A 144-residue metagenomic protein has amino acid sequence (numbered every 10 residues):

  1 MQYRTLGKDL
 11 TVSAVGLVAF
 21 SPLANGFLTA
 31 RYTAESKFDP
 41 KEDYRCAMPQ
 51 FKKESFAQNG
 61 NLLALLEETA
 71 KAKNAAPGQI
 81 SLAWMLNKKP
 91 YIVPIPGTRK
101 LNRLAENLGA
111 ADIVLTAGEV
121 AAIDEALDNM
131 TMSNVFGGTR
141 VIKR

Functional and structural regions predicted by a protein language model:
M1-Q2, S36-E68, A72, N87 (+3 more regions): Terminal-tail/helix-coil boundary detector
M1-V18, P22, K143-R144: N-terminal binding-site loop/beta-alpha segment at the start of enzyme catalytic domains that lines or forms
L6, L17-F20, L66, G78-I80 (+2 more regions): Conserved, mostly hydrophobic/aromatic
L10, V18-K41, A72, A76: Aromatic-lined glycan-binding groove of carbohydrate-active enzymes
A14, G78-Q79, G118, L127: Short acidic capping loops at alpha-helix termini that bridge into adjacent secondary structure
V18, V93-I95: Structural detector of well-ordered beta-strand residues that form the stable sheet scaffold of enzyme domains
A76-G78, P90-V93: A short pocket-lining beta-strand/turn micro-motif at the edge of beta-sheets
